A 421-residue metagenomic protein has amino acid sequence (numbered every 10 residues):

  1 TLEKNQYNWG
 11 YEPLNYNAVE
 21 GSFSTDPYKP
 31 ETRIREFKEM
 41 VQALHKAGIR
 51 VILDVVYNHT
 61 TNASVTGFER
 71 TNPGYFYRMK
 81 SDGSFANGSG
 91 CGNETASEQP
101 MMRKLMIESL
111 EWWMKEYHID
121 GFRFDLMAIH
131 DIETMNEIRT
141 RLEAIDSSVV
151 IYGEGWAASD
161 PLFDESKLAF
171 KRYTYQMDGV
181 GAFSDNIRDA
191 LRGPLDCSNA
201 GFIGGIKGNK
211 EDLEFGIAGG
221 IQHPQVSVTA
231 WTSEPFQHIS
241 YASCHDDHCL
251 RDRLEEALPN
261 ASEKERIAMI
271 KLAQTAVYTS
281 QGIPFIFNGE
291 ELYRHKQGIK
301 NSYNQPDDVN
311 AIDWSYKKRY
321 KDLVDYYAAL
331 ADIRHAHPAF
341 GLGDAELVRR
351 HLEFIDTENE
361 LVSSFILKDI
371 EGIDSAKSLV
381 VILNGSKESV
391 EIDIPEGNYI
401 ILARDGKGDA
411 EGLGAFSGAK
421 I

Functional and structural regions predicted by a protein language model:
T1-Y117, M127-D146, V150: Substrate-binding/active-site clefts of carbohydrate-active enzymes
Y7, Y11-L14, V19, D252-P259 (+1 more regions): Active-site His/acidic residue clusters
V41, L110-M114, R139, I239-A242 (+2 more regions): Non-transmembrane alpha-helical segments in soluble domains of secreted/periplasmic/extracellular proteins
N58-A63, I129-E133, A158-L162, H248-L250 (+2 more regions): Flexible loop/turn segments at secondary-structure boundaries
S64-G67, M135, L162-L168, G298-N301: Short aromatic-enriched loop/helix-cap "lid" or pocket-rim segments at secondary-structure transitions that line
R139-T140, A144-Y293, Y303, N359 (+2 more regions): Conserved alpha/beta catalytic core and glycan-binding cleft of carbohydrate-active enzymes
K264-I267, Y278-I286, E290-L292, K296-I421: Carbohydrate-interacting/catalytic domains
